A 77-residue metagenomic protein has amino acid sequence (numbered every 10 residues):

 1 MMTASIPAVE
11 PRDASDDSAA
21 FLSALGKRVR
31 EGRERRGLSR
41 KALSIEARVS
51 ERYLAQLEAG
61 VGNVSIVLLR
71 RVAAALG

Functional and structural regions predicted by a protein language model:
M1-E31: N-terminal flexible/basic segments that precede or flank functional cores
F21, G32, S39, E51-Y53: A generic structured-segment signal
K27-E46, R71: Short basic helix-loop element that most often maps to the first helix and adjoining turn of HTH DNA-binding modules
R48-V64: Recognition helix of helix-turn-helix/homeodomain-like DNA-binding domains that insert into the DNA major groove
V67-G77: DNA major-groove recognition helix of helix-turn-helix/homeodomain DNA-binding modules
